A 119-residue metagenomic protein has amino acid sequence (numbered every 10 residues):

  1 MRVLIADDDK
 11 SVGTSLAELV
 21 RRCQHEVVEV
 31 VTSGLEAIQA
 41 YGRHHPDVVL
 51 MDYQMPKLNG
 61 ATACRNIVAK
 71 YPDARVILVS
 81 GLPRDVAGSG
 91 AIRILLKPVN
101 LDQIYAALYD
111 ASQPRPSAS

Functional and structural regions predicted by a protein language model:
K10-E29: Two-component/phosphorelay signaling modules centered on CheY-like receiver
V30-V48: Acidic, metal-coordinating helix/loop segments flanking the phosphotransfer/catalytic sites of two-component signaling
S33-E36, N59-A63: Acidic catalytic/metal-coordinating carboxylates
G42-H44, I67-A74, D85: Conserved phosphotransfer cores of two-component systems
D52: Active-site residues of response regulator receiver
M55: Receiver (REC) domain active-site loop signature in two-component systems and cognate sites in sensor histidine kinases
V79-S80: Hydrophobic/aromatic residues positioned on beta-strands within the core alpha/beta folds
V99-S112, P116-S119: C-terminal output helix
